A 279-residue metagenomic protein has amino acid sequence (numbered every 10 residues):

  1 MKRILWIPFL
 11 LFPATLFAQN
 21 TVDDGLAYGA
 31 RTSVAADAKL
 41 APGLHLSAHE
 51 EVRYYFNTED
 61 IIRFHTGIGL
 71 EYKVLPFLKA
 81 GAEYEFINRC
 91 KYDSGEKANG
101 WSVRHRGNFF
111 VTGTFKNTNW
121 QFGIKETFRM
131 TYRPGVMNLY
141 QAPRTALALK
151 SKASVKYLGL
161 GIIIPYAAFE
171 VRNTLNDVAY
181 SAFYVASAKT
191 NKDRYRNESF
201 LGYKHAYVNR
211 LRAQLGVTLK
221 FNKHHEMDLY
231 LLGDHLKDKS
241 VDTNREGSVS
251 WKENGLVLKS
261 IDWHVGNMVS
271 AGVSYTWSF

Functional and structural regions predicted by a protein language model:
M1-D23, Y275-F279: Bacterial Sec-dependent N-terminal signal peptides
Q19-G25, Y55-E59, E96-G100, V136-A142 (+2 more regions): Outer-membrane beta-barrel domain signature
N20-E83, I87-Y92: Start-of-domain marker
L26-A30, I62-T66, V103-G107, Q141-L149 (+2 more regions): Residues that define the transmembrane beta-barrel architecture of outer-membrane proteins
Y28, A38, E50-F56, Y84-C90 (+5 more regions): Transmembrane beta-strands of outer-membrane beta-barrel pores
P42-A48, P76-A82, T118-F122, G161-P165 (+1 more regions): Repeated loop/turn-to-beta-strand initiation elements of outer-membrane beta-barrel proteins
N108-T114, L219, W263-F279: Outer-membrane beta-barrel "beta-signal"
T127-V257, T276-F279: Outer-membrane beta-barrel transmembrane domain signature
